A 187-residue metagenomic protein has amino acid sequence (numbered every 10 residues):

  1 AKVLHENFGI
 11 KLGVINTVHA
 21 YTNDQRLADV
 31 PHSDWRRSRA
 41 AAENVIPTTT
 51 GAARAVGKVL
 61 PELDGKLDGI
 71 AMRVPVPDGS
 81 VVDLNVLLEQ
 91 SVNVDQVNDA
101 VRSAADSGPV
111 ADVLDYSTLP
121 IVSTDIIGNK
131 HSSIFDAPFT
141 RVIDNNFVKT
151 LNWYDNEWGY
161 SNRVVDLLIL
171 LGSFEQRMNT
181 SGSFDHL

Functional and structural regions predicted by a protein language model:
A1-F8: Alpha-helical support elements that line or immediately flank enzyme active sites and cofactor-binding pockets
V3, A100-S103, L170: Residues within well-ordered alpha-helical secondary structure of globular protein domains
G9-L12, T17-F147: C-terminal substrate-binding/catalytic lobe of Rossmann-fold NAD(P)-dependent oxidoreductases
I127-L187: NAD(P)-dependent Rossmann-like dehydrogenase/reductase catalytic/cofactor-binding core
